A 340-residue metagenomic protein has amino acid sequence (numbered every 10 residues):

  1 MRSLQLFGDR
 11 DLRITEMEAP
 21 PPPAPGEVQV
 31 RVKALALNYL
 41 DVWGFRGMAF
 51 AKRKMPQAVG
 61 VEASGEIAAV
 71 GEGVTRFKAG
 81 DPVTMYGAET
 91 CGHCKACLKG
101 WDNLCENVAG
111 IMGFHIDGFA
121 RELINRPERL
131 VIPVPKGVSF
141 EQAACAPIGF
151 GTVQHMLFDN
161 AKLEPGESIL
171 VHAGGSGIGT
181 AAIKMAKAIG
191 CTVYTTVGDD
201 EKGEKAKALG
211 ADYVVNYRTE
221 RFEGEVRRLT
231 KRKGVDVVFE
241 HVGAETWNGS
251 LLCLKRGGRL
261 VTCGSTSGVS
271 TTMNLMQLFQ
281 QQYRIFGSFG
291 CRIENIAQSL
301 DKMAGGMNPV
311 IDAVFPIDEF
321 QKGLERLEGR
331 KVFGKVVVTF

Functional and structural regions predicted by a protein language model:
L4, I169, R232, M307-A313 (+1 more regions): C-terminal capping/lid region of NAD(P)-dependent oxidoreductase domains
P20-A36, M48-L98, H115, L130 (+1 more regions): Glycine-rich beta-strand-centered segment in the early N-terminal region that forms part of a ligand/cofactor-binding
T84, L170, V215, V238-F239: N-terminal Rossmann-like NAD(P) cofactor-binding module of classical short-chain dehydrogenase/reductase
E89-A173: NAD(P)H dinucleotide-binding glycine-rich loop of Rossmann-like/cofactor-binding domains, especially the beta1-alpha1
V138-E220: Mid-domain Rossmann-like dinucleotide-binding core that forms the NAD(H)/NADP(H) cofactor-binding site
I189, V197-D200, H241-N308, I317 (+1 more regions): Glycine-rich phosphate-binding loop and adjacent beta-alpha segment of Rossmann(oid) nucleotide-cofactor-binding
R221-R232: Short amphipathic alpha-helix with an adjacent loop that forms part of the alpha/beta core around
